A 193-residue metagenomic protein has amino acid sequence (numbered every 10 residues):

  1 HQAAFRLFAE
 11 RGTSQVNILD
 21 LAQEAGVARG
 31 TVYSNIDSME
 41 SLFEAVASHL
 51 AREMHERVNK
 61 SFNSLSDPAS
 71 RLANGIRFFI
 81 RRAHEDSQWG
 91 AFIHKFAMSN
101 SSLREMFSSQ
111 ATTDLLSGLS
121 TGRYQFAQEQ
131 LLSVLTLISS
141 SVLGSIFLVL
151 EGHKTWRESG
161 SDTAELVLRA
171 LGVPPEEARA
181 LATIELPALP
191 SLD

Functional and structural regions predicted by a protein language model:
H1, F43, A47, A51 (+3 more regions): Amphipathic, non-transmembrane alpha-helical scaffold segments
H1-F5, R57-N59, S109: A short, Lys/Arg-enriched amphipathic alpha-helix from helix-turn-helix/homeodomain DNA-binding modules
A3, L7-S41, A45: Helix-turn-helix
N17, G90-K95, R123-Q128, E176-L181: Short, hydrophobic secondary-structure boundary micro-motifs
A45, E56-W89, S99, G160 (+1 more regions): Hydrophobic alpha-helical connector segments
H55, N74, A97-L143, F147 (+2 more regions): Amphipathic alpha-helical packing segments from all-alpha helical-bundle domains
R77-H84, K95, L119, L166-G172: Helix-loop "lid/cap" segments that line or gate small-molecule binding pockets
T113-S117, T121, E151-D193: C-terminal peripheral helix-coil segments that are non-catalytic and often amphipathic
